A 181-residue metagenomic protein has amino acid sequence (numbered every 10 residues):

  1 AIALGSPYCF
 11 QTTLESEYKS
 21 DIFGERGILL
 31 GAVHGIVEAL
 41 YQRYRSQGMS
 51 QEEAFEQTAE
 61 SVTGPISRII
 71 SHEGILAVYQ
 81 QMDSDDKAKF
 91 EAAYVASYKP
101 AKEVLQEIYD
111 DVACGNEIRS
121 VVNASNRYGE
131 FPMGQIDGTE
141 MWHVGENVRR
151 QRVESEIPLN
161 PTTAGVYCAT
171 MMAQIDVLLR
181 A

Functional and structural regions predicted by a protein language model:
A1-P7, G24-E25: Conserved anion/nucleotide-ligand pocket segment
I2, E38, S46-A181: NAD(P)-dependent Rossmann-like dehydrogenase/reductase catalytic/cofactor-binding core
L14-I28, A32, V153-V166, T170: Catalytic alpha/beta core domains of metabolic enzymes, predominantly
